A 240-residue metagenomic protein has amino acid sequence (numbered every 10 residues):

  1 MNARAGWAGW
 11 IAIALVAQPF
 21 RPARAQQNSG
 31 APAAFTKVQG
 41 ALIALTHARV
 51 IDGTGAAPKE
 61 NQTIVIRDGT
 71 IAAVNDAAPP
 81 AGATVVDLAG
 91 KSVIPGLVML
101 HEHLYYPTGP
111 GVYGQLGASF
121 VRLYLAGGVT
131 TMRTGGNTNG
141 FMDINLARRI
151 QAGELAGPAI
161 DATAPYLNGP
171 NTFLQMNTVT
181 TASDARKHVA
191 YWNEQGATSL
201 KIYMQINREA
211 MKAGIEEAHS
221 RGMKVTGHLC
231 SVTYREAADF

Functional and structural regions predicted by a protein language model:
M1-R4: N-terminal secretory signal peptides that target proteins for export/translocation
A8, V16-P19: Intrinsic, low-complexity polybasic segments
A23-A25: Boundary at the C-terminal end of the N-terminal hydrophobic targeting segment
Q27-G30, T226-H228: Short gly/ser/thr-rich secondary-structure transition/capping motifs
N28-S29, F35-Q39, V50, G55-I94: Histidine-rich, glycine-flanked metal-binding segment
T46-H47: A short, Trp-centered hydrophobic/proline-enriched beta-strand micro-motif
L88, S92-P107, G114-F240: Divalent-metal coordination cores built from histidine and acidic residues
